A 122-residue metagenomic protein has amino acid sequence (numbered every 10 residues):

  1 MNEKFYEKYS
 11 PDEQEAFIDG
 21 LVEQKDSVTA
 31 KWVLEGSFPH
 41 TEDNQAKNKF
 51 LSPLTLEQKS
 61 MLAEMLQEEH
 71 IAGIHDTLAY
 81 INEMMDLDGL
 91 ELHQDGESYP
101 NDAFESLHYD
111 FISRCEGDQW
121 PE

Functional and structural regions predicted by a protein language model:
M1-L56, E83: N-terminal low-complexity, intrinsically disordered segments
F17, D26-V33, K59-L62, I74-L78 (+2 more regions): Residue-level signal for secondary-structure boundary elements
K49-H75: Mature extracytoplasmic domains of secretory-pathway proteins
T77-E122: Amphipathic alpha-helical binding modules
